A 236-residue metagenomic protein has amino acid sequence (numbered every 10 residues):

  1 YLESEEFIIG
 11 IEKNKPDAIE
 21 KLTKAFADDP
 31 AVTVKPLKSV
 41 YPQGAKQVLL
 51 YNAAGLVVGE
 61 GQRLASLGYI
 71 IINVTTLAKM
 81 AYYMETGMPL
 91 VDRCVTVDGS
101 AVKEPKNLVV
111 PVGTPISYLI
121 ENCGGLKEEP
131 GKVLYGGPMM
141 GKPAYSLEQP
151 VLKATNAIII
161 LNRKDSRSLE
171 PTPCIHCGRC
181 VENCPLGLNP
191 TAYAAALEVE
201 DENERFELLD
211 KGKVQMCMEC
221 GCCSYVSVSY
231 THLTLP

Functional and structural regions predicted by a protein language model:
Y1-I8, S100-K103, C180, C223: Short, surface-exposed connector motifs at secondary-structure boundaries
L2-K13, P130-G131, T191: Glycine-rich phosphate/pyrophosphate-binding loops and their adjacent beta-strand/loop elements at enzyme active sites
I8-I116, C123-K127: Hydrophobic alpha-helical positions that pack around
P89-C94, S100-A101, L108-V112, I116-C123 (+1 more regions): Conserved mixed alpha/beta catalytic, RNA-binding, or beta-rich assembly cores of soluble enzyme, regulatory
S168-L188, K211-Y230: Cysteine-centered iron-sulfur cluster-binding motifs in ferredoxin-type domains/subunits of redox enzymes
G178, N189-E198: Helical hairpin unit composed of two closely spaced alpha helices linked by a short loop
R205-K211: Short linker/helix segments within small regulatory modules
T231-P236: Conserved small/polar residues in nucleotide/adenosyl-binding loops
